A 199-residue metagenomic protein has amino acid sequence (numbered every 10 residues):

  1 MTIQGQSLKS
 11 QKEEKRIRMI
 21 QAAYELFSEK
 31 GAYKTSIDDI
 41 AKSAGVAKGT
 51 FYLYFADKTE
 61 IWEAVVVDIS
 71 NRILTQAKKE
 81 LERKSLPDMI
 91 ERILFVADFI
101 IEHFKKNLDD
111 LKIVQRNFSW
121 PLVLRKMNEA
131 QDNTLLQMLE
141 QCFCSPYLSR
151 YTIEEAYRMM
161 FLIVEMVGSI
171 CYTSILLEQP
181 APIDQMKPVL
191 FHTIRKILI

Functional and structural regions predicted by a protein language model:
M1-K30, T35-S43, E60: Basic, helix-initiating cap at the start of DNA-binding domains
E13-Q21, Y33-K34, L53-K78, L94 (+1 more regions): An amphipathic alpha-helix adjacent to DNA-recognition modules
R18, A22-E29, R72, Q76-E80 (+1 more regions): Solvent-exposed, amphipathic alpha-helical segments
G45-F55: Short hydrophobic/aromatic patch on the recognition helix
A64, D68, K78-K106, M160-I163: Hydrophobic alpha-helical connector segments
L74-T75, H103, L122-S149, Y157-F161 (+2 more regions): Amphipathic alpha-helical packing segments from all-alpha helical-bundle domains
E91-R92, F99-R125, E140, Y172-L176: Amphipathic alpha-helical segments used for helix-helix packing
K112, P146-T193: Hydrophobic/aromatic-rich alpha-helical bundle segments in the mid-to-C-terminal region
